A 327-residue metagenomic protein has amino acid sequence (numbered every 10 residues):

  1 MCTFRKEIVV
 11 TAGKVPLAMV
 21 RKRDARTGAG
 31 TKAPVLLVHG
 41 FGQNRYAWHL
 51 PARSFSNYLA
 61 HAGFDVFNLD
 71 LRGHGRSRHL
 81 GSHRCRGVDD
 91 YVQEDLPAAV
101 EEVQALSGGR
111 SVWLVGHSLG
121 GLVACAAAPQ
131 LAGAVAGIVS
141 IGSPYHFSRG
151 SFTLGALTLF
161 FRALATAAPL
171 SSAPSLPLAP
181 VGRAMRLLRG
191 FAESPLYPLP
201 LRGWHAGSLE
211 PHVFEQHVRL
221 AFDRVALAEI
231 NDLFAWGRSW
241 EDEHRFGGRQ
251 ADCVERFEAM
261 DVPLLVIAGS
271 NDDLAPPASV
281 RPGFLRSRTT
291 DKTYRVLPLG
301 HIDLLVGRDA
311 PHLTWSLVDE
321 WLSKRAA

Functional and structural regions predicted by a protein language model:
M1-T27: N-terminal cap/lid segment of alpha/beta-hydrolase-fold proteins
A25-L71, G75: Short, surface-exposed "cap/lid" segments of acyl-processing enzymes
C85-Q104: Alpha/beta-hydrolase active-site loop
L106-S118: Alpha/beta-hydrolase fold nucleophile elbow
L119-S239: Alpha/beta-hydrolase-fold enzymes
M260, V266-A268, D272: Short beta-strand/loop motif that positions the catalytic acidic residue of the alpha/beta-hydrolase fold
V262, P276-L285: Short alpha-helix in the alpha/beta-hydrolase fold that links the catalytic acid
L299-L313: Catalytic histidine-centered segment of alpha/beta-hydrolase-like enzymes
